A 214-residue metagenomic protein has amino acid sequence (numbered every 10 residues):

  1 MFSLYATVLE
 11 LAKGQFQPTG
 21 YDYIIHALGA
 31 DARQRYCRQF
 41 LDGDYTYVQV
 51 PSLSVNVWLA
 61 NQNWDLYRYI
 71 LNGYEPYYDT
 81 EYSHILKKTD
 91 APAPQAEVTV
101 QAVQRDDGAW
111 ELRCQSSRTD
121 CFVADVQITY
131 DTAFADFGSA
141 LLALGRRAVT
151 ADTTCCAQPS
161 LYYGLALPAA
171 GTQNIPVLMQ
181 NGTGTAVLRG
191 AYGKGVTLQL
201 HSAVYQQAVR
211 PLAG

Functional and structural regions predicted by a protein language model:
M1-A93, T119-C121, Y130-A169: Extracytoplasmic
Y47, T119-D125, T172-Q199: Noncatalytic modules at the cell exterior or secretory-pathway interfaces, chiefly beta-strand-rich lectin/adhesion
H84-K88, L112-C114, I128, G195-Y205 (+1 more regions): Short beta-strand element of the conserved SAM-dependent methyltransferase core
A91-R105, A208-A213: Low-complexity, Pro/Ser/Thr- and charge-rich linker/hinge segments at domain boundaries
A102-V103, I128-Y130: Charge-rich interaction segments
Q104-Q115, T172-I175: Short beta-strands within extracellular/lumenal beta-sheet-rich domains
D106, A143, Y162, A169 (+2 more regions): Intrinsically disordered, low-complexity segments enriched in small/polar residues
V149-T153, R189-G214: Exposed low-complexity, polar/acidic, P/S/T/G-rich flexible segments that act as propeptides, protease-susceptible
